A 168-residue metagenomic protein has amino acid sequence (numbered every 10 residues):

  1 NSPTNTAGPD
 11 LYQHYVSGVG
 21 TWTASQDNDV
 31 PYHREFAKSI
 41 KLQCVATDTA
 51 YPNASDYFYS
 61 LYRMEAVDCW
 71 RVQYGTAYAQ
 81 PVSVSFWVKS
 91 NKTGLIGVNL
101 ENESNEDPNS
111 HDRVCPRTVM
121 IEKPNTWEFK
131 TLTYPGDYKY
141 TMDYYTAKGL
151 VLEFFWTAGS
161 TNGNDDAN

Functional and structural regions predicted by a protein language model:
N1-N168: Extracellular and organelle-lumenal recognition/adhesion modules and their flexible linkers in secreted
